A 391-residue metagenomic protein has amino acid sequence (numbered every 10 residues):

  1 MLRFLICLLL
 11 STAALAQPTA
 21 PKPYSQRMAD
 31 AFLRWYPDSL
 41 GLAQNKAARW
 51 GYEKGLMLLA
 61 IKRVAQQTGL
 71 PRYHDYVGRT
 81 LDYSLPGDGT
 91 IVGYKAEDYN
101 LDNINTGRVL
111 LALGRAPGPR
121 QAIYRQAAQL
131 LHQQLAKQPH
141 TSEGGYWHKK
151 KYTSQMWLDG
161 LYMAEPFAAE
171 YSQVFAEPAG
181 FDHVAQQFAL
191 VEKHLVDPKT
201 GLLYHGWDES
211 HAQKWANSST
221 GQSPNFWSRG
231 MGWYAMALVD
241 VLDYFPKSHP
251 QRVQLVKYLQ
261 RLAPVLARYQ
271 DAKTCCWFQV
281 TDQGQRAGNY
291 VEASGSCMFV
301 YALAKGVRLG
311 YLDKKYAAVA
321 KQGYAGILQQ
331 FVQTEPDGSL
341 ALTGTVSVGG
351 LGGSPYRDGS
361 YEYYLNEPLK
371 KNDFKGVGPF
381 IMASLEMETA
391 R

Functional and structural regions predicted by a protein language model:
M1-A20: Bacterial Sec-dependent N-terminal signal peptides
L10, T19-G55, Q67-H74, Y83-V109 (+5 more regions): CBM-like carbohydrate-recognition segments
P21-G41, D75-V92, Q126-G145, P178-W207 (+3 more regions): Long, well-ordered core segments of solenoidal/helical folds
T68, P117, Y171-D182, V241-V253 (+1 more regions): Inter-helical turn/loop segments and adjacent helix faces that build the functional surface of alpha-helical bundle
Y146-Y152, W207-S210, W277-Q285: Short linear capping/connector segments at secondary-structure termini
D159-V174: Acidic/serine-rich, low-complexity amphipathic helices located in mid- to C-terminal regulatory regions
A235-G284, G288: Oxyanion-binding "anion nests"
